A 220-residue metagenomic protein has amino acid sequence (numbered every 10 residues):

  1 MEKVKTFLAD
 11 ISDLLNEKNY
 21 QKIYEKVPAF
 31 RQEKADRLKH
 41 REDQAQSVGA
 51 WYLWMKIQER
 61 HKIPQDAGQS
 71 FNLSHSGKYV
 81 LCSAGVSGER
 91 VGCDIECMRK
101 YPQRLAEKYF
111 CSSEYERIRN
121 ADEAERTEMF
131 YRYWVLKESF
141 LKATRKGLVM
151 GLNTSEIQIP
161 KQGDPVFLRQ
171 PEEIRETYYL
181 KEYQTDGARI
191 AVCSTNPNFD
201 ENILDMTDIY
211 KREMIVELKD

Functional and structural regions predicted by a protein language model:
M1-D220: Core catalytic alpha/beta fold that binds nucleotide/phospho-ligands
